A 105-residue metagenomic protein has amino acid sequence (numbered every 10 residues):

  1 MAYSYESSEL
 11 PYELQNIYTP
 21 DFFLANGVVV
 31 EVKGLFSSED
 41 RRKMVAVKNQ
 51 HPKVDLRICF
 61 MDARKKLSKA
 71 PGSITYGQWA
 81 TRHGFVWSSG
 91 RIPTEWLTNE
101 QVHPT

Functional and structural regions predicted by a protein language model:
M1-T105: Nucleic-acid endo/exonuclease domains
